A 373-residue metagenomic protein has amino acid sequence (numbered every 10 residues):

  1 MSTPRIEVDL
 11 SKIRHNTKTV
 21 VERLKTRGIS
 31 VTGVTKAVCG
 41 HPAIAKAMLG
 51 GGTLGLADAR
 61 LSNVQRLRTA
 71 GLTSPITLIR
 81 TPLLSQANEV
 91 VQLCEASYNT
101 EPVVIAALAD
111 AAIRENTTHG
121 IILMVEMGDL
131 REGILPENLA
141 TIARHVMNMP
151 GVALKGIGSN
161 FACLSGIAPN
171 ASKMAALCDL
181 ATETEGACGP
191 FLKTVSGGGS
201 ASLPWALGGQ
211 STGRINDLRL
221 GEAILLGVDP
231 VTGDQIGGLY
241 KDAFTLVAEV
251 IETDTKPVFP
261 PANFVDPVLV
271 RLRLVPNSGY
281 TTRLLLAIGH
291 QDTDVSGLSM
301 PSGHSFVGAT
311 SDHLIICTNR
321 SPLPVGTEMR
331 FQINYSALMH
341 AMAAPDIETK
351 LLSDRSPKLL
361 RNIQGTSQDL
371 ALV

Functional and structural regions predicted by a protein language model:
M1-T17: Positively charged, low-complexity intrinsically disordered leader regions
M1-T3, T141, H145, V231-K241: Short aromatic-glycine motifs in intrinsically disordered, low-complexity regions
R5-E7, I29-A175, D179-C188: Active-site-proximal beta-alpha core segment in soluble small-molecule metabolic enzymes
N16-T17, T26, A37-M48, N63 (+2 more regions): N-terminal capping/small domains of soluble enzymes
R23-I29: A short, Lys/Arg-enriched amphipathic alpha-helix followed by its capping loop at the start of a domain
M174-V373: Active-site anion/phosphate-binding pocket segments in diverse small-molecule metabolic enzymes
